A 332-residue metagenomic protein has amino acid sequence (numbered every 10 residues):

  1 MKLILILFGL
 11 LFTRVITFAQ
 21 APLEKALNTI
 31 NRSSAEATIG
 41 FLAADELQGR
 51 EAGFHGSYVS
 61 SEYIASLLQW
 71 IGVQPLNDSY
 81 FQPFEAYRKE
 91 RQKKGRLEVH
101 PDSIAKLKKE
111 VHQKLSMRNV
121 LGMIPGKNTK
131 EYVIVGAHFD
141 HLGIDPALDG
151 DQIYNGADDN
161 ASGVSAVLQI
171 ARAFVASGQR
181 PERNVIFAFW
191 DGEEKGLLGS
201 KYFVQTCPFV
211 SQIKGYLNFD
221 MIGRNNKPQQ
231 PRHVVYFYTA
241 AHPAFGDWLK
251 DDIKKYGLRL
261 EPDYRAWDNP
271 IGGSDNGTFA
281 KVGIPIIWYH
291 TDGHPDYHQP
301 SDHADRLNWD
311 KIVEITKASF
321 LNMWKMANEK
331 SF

Functional and structural regions predicted by a protein language model:
M1-P22: Bacterial Sec-dependent N-terminal signal peptides
A21-T29, D45-H55, W70, L107-V111 (+5 more regions): Second-shell loop/turn segments in exported
P22-E24, T29-V59, I71-F81, E85 (+1 more regions): N-terminal capping segment at the start of a domain
L42, L68, E110-P146: Acidic/His- and Gly-rich active-site-bordering loop/insert found across diverse amide/peptide-bond hydrolases
R50-M123: A non-catalytic alpha/beta surface segment that caps or lines the substrate-entry region of metallo-dependent hydrolase
V120-G122, V135-H141, D145-G196, S319: Alpha-helical metal-binding/catalytic segments enriched in His/Glu/Asp
W190-T291: Metal-dependent peptidase/peptidase-like ectodomains
P295-F332: His/Asp/Glu-rich mid-to-C-terminal helical/loop segments that flank catalytic regions of hydrolases
